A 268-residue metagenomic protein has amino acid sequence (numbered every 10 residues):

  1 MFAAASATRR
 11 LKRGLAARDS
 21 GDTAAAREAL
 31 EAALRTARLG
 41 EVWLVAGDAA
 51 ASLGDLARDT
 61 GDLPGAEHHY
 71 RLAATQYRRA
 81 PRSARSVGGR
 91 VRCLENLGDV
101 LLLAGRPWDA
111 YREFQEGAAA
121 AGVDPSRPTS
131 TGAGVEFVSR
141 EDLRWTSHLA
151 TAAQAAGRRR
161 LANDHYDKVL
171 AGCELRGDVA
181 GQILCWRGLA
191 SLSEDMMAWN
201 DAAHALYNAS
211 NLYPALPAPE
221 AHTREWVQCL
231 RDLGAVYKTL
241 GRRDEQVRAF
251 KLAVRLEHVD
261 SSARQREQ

Functional and structural regions predicted by a protein language model:
A4-A5, L44, A84, G88 (+5 more regions): Residue signature of alpha-solenoid helical repeat architecture, marking inter-repeat boundaries and helix-start
T8, D48, G88-R92, F137-R140 (+5 more regions): Residue register of alpha-helical TPR repeats
L34-T36, A74-R82, Q115-S126, S130 (+3 more regions): Amphipathic alpha-helical segments of tetratricopeptide repeats
